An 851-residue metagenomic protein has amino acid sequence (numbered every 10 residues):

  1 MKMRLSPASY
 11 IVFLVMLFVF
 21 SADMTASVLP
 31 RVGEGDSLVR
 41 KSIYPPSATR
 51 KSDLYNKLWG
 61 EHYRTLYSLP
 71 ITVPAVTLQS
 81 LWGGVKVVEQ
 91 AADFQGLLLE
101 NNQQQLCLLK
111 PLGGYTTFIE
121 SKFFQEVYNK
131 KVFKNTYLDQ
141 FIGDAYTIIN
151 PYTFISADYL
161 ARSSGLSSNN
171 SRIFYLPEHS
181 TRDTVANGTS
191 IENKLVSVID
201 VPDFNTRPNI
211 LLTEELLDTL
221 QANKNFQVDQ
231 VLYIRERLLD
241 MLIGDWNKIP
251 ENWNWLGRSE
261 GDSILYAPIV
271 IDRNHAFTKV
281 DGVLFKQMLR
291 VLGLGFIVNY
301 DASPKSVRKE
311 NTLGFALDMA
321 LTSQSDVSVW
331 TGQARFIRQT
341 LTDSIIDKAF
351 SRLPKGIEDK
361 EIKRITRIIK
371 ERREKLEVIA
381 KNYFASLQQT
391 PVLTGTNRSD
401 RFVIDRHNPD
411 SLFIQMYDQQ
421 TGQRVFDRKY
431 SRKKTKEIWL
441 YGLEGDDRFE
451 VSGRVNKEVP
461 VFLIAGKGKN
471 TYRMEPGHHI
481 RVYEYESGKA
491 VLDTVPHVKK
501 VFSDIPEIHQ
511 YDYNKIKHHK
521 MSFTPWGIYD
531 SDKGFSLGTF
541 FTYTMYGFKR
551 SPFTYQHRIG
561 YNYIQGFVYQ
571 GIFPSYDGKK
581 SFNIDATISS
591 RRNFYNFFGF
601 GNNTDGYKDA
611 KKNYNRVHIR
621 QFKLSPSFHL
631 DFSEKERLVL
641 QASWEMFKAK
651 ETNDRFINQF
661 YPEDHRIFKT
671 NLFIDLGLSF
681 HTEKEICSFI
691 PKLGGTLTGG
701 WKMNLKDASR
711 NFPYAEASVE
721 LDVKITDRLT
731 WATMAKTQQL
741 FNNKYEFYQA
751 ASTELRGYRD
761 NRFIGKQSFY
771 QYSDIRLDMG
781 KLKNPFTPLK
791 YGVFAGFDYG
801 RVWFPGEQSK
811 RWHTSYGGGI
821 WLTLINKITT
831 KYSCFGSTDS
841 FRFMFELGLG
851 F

Functional and structural regions predicted by a protein language model:
P74-L212, D245, I269-K286, L292-A302 (+1 more regions): Conserved ATP-binding subdomain of kinase catalytic cores across diverse folds
A145-P151, G257-D427, R432-W439, G445 (+1 more regions): C-terminal catalytic region of ATP-dependent kinase domains
Y441, V451-G453, I464, N470-D577 (+7 more regions): Outer-membrane beta-barrel initiation region
K515-K517, G566-V568, F597-G599, D609-N615 (+3 more regions): C-terminal outer-membrane beta-barrel translocator/porin domains of Gram-negative envelope proteins and their
H519-F523, K533-L537, S551-H557, G578-I584 (+9 more regions): Outer-envelope beta-barrel architecture signal
G527-K533, Y543-M545, Y561-Q565, A586-F594 (+10 more regions): Transmembrane beta-strands of outer-membrane beta-barrel pores
F535, M545-F622, L638, A642-Q659: A subset of solvent-exposed loop/turn segments in beta-rich extracellular surface proteins, enriched in glycine
L678, I820-L822, S840-F851: Outer-membrane beta-barrel "beta-signal"
